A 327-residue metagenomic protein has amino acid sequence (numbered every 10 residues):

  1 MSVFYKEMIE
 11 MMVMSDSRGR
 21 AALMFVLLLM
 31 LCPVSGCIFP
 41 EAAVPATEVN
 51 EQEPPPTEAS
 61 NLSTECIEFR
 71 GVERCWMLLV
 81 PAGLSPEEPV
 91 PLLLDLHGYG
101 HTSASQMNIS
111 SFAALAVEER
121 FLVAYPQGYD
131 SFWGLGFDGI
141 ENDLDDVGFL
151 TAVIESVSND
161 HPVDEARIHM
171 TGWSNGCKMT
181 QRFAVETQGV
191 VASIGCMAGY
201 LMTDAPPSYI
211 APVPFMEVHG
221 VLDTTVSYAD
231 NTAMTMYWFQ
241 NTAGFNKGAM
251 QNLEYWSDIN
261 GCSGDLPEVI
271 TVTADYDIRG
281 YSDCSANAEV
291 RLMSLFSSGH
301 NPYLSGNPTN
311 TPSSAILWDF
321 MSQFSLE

Functional and structural regions predicted by a protein language model:
M1-T57: Secretory targeting signatures
C37-L92, E118, N142, T171-M197 (+6 more regions): A domain-start/cap signature at the N-terminus of enzymes
S63, I67-H169, W173, M179-E186 (+2 more regions): Serine-hydrolase catalytic machinery in alpha/beta-hydrolase-like enzymes
L94-L96, M197, L295: Alpha/beta-hydrolase
E217-H219, D223: Short beta-strand/loop motif that positions the catalytic acidic residue of the alpha/beta-hydrolase fold
D223-V226, H300-P302: Acidic catalytic loop of the alpha/beta-hydrolase fold
T224-A229, T235, F245-G248: Conserved alpha/beta-hydrolase "acid-adjacent" motif
T309-E327: Catalytic active-site module of serine/aspartate enzymes centered on a nucleophile-bearing elbow/loop
